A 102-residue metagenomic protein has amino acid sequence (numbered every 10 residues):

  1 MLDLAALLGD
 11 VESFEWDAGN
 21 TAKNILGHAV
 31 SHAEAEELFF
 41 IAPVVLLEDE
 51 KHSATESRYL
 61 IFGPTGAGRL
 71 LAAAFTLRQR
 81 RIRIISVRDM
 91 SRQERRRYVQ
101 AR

Functional and structural regions predicted by a protein language model:
M1-R102: Ribonuclease/tRNase effector modules and their secretory precursors
